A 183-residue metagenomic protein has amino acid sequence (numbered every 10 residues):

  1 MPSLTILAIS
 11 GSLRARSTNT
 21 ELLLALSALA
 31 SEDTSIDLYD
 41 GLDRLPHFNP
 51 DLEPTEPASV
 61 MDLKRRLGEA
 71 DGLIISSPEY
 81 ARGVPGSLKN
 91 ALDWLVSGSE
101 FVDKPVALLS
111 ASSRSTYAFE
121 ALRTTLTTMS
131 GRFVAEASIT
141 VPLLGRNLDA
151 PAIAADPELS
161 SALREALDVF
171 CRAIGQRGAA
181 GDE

Functional and structural regions predicted by a protein language model:
P2-D33: N-terminal beta1-alpha1 ligand-phosphate binding loop
P2-L7, T55, V134-E183: Glycine-rich phosphate/pyrophosphate-binding loop and the adjoining helix
I6, N19, L23, V60 (+5 more regions): A general structural signal for well-ordered alpha-helical segments in protein cores
I9-G11, Y39, L109: Short hydrophobic segments within beta-strands
S31-D37, R132-F133: A generic structural motif
S35-P46, E69: N-terminal first-folded block
G41-A58, L148-P151: N-terminal beta-loop-helix "entrance" segment that forms/cooperates in small-molecule cofactor or anionic ligand
T55-S130: Helix-loop-strand module that forms the ligand-binding subsite of alpha/beta enzymes
